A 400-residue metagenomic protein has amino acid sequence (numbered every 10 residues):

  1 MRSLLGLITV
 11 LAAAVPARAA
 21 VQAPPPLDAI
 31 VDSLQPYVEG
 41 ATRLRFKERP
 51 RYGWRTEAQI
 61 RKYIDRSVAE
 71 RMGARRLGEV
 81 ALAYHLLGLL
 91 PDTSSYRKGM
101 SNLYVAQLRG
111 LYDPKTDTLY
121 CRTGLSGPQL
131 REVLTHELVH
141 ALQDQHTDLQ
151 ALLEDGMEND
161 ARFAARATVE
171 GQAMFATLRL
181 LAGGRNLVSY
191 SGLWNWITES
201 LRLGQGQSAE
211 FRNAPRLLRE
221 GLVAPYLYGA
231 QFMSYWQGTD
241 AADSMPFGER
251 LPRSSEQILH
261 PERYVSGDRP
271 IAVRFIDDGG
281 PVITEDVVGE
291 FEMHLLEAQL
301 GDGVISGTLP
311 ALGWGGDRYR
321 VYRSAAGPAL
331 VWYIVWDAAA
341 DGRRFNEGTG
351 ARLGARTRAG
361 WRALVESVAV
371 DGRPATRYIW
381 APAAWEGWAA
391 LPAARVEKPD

Functional and structural regions predicted by a protein language model:
G6-A14: Bacterial N-terminal signal peptides
A29-L119, T123-P128: Auxiliary, metal-adjacent structural segments of Zn-dependent hydrolase domains
L34, D144-Q150, E154-R202: Post-HExxH zinc-binding segment in Zn-dependent metallohydrolases
K47-S67, G156-D160, Y190-E199, L251-R253: Acidic helix-start/capping segments at beta-turn-to-alpha-helix junctions
L119-T135, E158-A165: Short pre-active-site segment immediately N-terminal to the catalytic Zn-binding motif
V133, E137-A141, Q145: Catalytic glutamate of the conserved HExxH
G206-G327, Y333: Pan-zinc metallopeptidase signature
G315-D400: C-terminal soluble interaction/assembly domains
